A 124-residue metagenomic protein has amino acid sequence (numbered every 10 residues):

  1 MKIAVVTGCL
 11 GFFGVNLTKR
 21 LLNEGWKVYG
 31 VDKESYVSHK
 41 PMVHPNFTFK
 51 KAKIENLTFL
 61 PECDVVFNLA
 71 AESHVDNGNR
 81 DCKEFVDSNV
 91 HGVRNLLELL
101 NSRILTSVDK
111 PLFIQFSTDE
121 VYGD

Functional and structural regions predicted by a protein language model:
M1-D124: N-terminal Rossmann-like NAD(P)+-binding domain of SDR-like oxidoreductases, especially those catalyzing
